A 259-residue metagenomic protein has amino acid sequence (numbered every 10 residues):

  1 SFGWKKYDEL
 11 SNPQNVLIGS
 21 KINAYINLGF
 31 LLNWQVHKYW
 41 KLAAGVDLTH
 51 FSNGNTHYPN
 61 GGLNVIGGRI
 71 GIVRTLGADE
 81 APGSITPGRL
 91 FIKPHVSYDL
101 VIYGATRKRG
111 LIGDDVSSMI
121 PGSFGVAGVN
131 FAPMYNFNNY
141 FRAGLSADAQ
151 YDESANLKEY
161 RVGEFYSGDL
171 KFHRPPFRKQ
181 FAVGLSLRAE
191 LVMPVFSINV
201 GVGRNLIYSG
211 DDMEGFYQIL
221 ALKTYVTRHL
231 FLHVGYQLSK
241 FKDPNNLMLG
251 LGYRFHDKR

Functional and structural regions predicted by a protein language model:
F2, L28-W34, V46, I70-R74 (+7 more regions): Residues on the lipid-exposed face of transmembrane beta-strands in outer-membrane beta-barrel proteins
F2-K6, L48-G54, R74-L76, I102-K108 (+5 more regions): Transmembrane beta-strands of outer-membrane beta-barrel pores
K6-P13, G54-G61, S84-T86, G110-S117 (+3 more regions): Outer-membrane beta-barrel translocator domains and adjoining extracellular loop/strand segments of Gram-negative
S20-I26, G62-G68, P94, S123-V129 (+4 more regions): Residues that define the transmembrane beta-barrel architecture of outer-membrane proteins
W34-L42, A78-A81, Y140-A143, M193-N199 (+2 more regions): Repeated loop/turn-to-beta-strand initiation elements of outer-membrane beta-barrel proteins
N55-L63, P121-F124, F137-N139, K179 (+2 more regions): Solvent-exposed loop/turn segments connecting transmembrane beta-strands in outer-membrane beta-barrel proteins
N64-I85, P244-R259: Outer-membrane beta-barrel "beta-signal"
S118-R174, R178, S186: Glycine- and aromatic-enriched membrane insertion/assembly motifs of diderm outer-membrane and organelle channel
